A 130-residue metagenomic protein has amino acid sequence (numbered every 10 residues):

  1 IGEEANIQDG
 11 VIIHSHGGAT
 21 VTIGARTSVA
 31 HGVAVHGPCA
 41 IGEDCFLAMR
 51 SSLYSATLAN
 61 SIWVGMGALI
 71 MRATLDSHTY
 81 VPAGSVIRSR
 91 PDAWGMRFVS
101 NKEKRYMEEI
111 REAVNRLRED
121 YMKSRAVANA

Functional and structural regions predicted by a protein language model:
I1-I7, V11-S15: A positional/architectural concept
D9, H16-V21, H31-G32, G37-A130: Glycine-rich hexapeptide-repeat left-handed beta-helix
S28: Short proline/glycine- and basic residue-enriched helix-capping loop/turn segments at helix->loop/beta transitions
